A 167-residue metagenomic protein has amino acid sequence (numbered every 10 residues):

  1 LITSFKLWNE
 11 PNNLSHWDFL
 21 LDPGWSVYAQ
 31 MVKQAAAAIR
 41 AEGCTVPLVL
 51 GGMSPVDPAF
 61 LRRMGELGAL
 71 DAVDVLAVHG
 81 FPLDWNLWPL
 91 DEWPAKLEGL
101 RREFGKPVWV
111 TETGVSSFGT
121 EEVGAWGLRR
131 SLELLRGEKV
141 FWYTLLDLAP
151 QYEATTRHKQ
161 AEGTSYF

Functional and structural regions predicted by a protein language model:
L1-L7, G24-E42, F60-A72, R130-L135: An active-site-proximal structural segment forming one wall of the substrate-binding cleft that immediately precedes
L1-P23, V49-S54, G80-P82, V110-T113 (+1 more regions): Active-site groove signature of glycoside hydrolases
I2, L14-D18, L87, T120 (+1 more regions): Short, function-defining helix-loop hinge/capping sites that tune catalysis or transport
P11, P23-S26, T120-R130, L134-F167: Aromatic-rich peripheral "rim/lid" segments of glycoside hydrolase catalytic domains that contact and position glycan
H16-F19, F60-R63, Q151-T156: Short aromatic-enriched loop/helix-cap "lid" or pocket-rim segments at secondary-structure transitions that line
Y28, I39, V49-P55: Aromatic- and glycine-enriched pocket-lining scaffold segments that form the walls of small-molecule binding clefts
V32-C44, K96-G105: Surface-exposed amphipathic alpha-helices with a cationic face
A59-V123, G127, R136-F141, L145-D147: Glycoside hydrolase catalytic-domain groove-lining segments
